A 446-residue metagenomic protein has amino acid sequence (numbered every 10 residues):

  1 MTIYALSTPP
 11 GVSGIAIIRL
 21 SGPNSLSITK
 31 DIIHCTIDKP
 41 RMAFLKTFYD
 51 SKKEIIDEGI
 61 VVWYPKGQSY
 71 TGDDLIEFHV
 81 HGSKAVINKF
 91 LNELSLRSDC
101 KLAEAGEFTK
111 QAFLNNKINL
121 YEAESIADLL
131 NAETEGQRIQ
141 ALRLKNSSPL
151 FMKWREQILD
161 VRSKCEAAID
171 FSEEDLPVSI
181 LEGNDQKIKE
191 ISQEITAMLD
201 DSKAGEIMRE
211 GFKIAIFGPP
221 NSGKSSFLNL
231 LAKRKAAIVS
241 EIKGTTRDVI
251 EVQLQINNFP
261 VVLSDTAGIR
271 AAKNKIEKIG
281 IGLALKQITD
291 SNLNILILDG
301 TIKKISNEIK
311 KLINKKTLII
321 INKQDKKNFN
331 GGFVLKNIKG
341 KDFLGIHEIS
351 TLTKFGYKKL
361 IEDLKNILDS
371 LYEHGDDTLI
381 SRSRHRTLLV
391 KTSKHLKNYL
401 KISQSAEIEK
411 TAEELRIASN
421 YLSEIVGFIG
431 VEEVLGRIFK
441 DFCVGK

Functional and structural regions predicted by a protein language model:
M1-I139, R143-L144, L318-I319: A glycine-rich (often HGG/GG-containing) alpha/beta subdomain
T2-L6, P10, Y49, E135-Q255 (+2 more regions): C-terminal-of-GTPase-core extension/linker across diverse P-loop GTPases
T47-P65, G244-A272: Switch I (G2) and immediately adjacent beta-strands of P-loop GTPase domains
G82, L231, T266, L298-T301 (+1 more regions): Glycine-rich, N-terminal phosphate-binding loop of Rossmann-like dinucleotide-binding domains
V261, L293, L318: Short, Asp-centered acidic motifs that coordinate Mg2+ and/or phosphate in catalytic or ligand-binding sites
L263, I297, I320: Generic enzyme active-site microenvironment
E277-G300: Inter-motif core of Ras-like GTPase G domains
